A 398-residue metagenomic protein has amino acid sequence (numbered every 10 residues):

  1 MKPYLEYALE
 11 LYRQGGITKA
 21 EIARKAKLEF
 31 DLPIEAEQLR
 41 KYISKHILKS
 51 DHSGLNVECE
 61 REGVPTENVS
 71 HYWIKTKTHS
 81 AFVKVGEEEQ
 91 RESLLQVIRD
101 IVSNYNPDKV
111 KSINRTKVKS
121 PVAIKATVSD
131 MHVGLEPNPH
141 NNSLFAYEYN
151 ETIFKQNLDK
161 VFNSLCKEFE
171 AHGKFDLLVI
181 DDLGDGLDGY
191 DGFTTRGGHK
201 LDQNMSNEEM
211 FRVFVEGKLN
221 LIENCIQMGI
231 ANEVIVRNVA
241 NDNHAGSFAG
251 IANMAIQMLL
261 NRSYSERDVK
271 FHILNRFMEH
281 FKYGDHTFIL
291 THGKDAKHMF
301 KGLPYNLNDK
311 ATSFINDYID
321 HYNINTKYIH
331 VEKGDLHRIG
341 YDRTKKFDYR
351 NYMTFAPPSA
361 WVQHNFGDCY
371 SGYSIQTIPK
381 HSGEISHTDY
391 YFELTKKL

Functional and structural regions predicted by a protein language model:
M1-T127, H132-Y149, E170-F175: Acidic, histidine-bearing metal-coordination/catalytic regions of metal-dependent phosphoesterases
S112-I113, V118-V128, L144-I251, R262: Core catalytic region of metal-dependent phosphoesterases/phosphodiesterases, especially metallo-beta-lactamase-like
S129-M131, G184-L187, N241-H244, G293-K294 (+2 more regions): Active-site metal-binding loops of divalent metal-dependent hydrolases
V133-N138, L187-G197, H298-K301: Short acidic/His/Gly/Ser-rich catalytic and metal-binding motifs that mark active-site loops of diverse hydrolases
H140-S143, T195-G198, A252-M254, K345-D348 (+1 more regions): Short, glycine/charged-enriched secondary-structure capping and boundary segments
I256-F277, Y283-I289, K294-L394: Conserved beta-sheet core of the metallophosphoesterase superfamily
